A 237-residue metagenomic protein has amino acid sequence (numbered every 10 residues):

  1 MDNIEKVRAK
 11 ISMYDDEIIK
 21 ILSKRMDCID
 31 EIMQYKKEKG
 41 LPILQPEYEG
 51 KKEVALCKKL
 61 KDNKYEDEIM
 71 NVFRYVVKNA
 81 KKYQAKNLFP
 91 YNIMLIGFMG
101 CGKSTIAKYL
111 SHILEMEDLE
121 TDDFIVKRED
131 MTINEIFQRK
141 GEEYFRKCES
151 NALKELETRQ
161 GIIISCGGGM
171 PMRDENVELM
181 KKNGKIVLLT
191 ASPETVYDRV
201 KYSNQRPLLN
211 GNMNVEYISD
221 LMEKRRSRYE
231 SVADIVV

Functional and structural regions predicted by a protein language model:
M1-P90: Domain-level signature for soluble enzymes in the chorismate/prephenate branch of the shikimate pathway
L95: Hydrophobic anchor at the beta1->P-loop junction of P-loop NTPases
F98: P-loop (Walker A) phosphate-binding loop of NTP-binding proteins
C101: ATP-binding Walker
S104: Walker A/P-loop
E120-M170, D174-E178, Q205-P207: ATP-dependent small-molecule kinase phosphotransfer cores that center on conserved nucleotide phosphate-binding segments
K182-R226: A glycine- and Lys/Arg-enriched "phosphate-lid" helix/loop adjacent to the NTP-binding pocket of small-molecule kinases
